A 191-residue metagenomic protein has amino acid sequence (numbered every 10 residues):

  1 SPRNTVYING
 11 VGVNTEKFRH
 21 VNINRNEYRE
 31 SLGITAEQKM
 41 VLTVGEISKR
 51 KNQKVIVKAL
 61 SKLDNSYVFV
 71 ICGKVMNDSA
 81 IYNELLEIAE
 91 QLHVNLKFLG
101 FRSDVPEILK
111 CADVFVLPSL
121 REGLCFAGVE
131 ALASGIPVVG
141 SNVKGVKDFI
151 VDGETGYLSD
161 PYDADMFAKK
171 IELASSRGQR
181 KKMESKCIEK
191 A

Functional and structural regions predicted by a protein language model:
S1-I23: Donor nucleotide-sugar binding/catalytic pocket of nucleotide-sugar-dependent glycosyltransferases
G12-V13, V44, V68-N83, F98: Glycosyltransferase donor-sugar binding loop
E30, M166, Q179-A191: A short, well-ordered alpha-helix in the C-terminal region of glycosyltransferases
K39-K62, A80-N83, D165-M166: A conserved mid-protein helix/loop that constitutes part of the nucleotide-sugar donor-binding site
Y82-G100: Nucleotide-activated donor-binding/catalytic signature segment of Leloir-type glycosyltransferases, i.e., the conserved
F101, L120: Aromatic "clamp/platform" in nucleotide-sugar-dependent glycosyltransferases that forms part of the donor/acceptor
P137-G140, I150: Short hydrophobic beta-strand element within catalytic cores of glycosyltransferases and related nucleotide-activated
D152-G153, Y157-A164, L173-G178: Conserved acidic donor-binding segment of nucleotide-sugar-dependent glycosyltransferases
